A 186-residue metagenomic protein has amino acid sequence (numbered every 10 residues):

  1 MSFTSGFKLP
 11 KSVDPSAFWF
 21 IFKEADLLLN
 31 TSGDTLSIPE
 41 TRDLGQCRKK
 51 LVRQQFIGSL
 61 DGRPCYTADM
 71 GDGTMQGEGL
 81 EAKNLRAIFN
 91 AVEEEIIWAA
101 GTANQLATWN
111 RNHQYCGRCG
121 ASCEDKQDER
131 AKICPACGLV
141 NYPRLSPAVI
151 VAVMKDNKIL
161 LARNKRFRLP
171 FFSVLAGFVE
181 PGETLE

Functional and structural regions predicted by a protein language model:
M1-E94: N-terminal alpha-helical interaction blocks
L28, L160, E180: Nucleotide phosphate-binding site architecture
F56, T67, Y115, I150-A152 (+1 more regions): Conserved hydrophobic/aromatic beta-strand scaffold that supports enzyme active sites
E93-T102, P170-F171: Short N-terminal helix-initiation segments at or just after the protein's N-terminus
A100-G101, Q105-V149: Acidic, metal-coordinating catalytic segment for phosphate/diphosphate chemistry, firing primarily on the Nudix
K132-V174: N-terminal strand-loop-strand
S173-E186: The catalytic Nudix box helix
